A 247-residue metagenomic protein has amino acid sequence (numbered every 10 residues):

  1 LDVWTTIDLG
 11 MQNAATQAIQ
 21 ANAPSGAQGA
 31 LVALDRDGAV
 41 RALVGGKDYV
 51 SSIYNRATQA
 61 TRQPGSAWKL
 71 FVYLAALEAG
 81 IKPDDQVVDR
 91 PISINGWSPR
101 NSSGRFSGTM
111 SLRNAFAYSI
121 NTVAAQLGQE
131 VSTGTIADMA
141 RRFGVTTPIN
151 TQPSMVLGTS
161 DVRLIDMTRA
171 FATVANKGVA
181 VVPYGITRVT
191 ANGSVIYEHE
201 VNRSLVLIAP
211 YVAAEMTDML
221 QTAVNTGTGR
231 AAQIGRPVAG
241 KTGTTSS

Functional and structural regions predicted by a protein language model:
L1-L9, R141-R142, T146, S154-G158 (+2 more regions): Non-catalytic, structured segments within soluble enzyme domains
T5-A33, L43, D48-Y54, W68 (+4 more regions): A penicillin-recognizing enzyme superfamily signal
A15, G38, T61-V87, A115 (+2 more regions): Active-site SXXK
Q28, S51-F71, P83-D89, T109-M110 (+1 more regions): Short active-site loop at a secondary-structure junction that contains or immediately precedes the catalytic residue(s)
A30-A33, R41-L43, D85-V88, N114 (+6 more regions): Structural recognition of the beta-strand scaffold that forms the well-ordered cores of secreted hydrolase catalytic
S52-T58, S98-P99, N150-P153, H199-N202: Short acidic, glycine/proline-rich loop/turn micro-motifs
I81-I136, A180, A191-T222: Conserved catalytic neighborhood of penicillin-recognizing serine enzymes
V131-T147: Short, charged, amphipathic alpha-helices and their helix-cap/turn boundaries
